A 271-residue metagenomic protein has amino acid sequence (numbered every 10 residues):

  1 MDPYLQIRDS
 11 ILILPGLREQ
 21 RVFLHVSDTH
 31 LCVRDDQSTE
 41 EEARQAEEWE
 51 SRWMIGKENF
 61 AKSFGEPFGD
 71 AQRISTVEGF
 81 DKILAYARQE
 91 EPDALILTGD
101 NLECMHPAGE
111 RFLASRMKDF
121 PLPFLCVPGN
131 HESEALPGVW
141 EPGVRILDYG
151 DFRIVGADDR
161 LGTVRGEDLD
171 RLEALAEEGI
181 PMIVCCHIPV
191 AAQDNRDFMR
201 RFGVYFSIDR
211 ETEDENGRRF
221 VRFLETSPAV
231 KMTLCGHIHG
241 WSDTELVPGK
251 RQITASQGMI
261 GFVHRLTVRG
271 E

Functional and structural regions predicted by a protein language model:
M1-L17, V164, D170, A176-E178 (+1 more regions): Binuclear metal-dependent phosphoesterase catalytic core
M1-P107, D197: N-terminal active-site segment of His-dependent metallophosphoesterases
R8-D9, F80-I83, S133-R145: Alpha-helical scaffolding within the catalytic cores of extracellular/periplasmic polymer-degrading hydrolases
E19-R21, E91-A94, P121-F124, G150-R153 (+3 more regions): Loop/turn elements at helix/coil->beta-strand transitions in domains of secreted/extracellular proteins
Q20-V33, F64, D151-R160, I183-C185 (+1 more regions): Active-site-proximal beta-strand elements of phosphoester/diester hydrolases
D28, G99-D100, G129-N130, H187 (+1 more regions): Active-site glycine-centered loops adjacent to acidic/histidine catalytic or metal-binding residues that shape
S75-A94, T163-L246: His/acidic metal-ligating clusters that form di-metal
L97-K118, E134-G143, G166, R196 (+1 more regions): Metal-dependent catalytic neighborhoods of phosphoester/phosphodiester hydrolases
